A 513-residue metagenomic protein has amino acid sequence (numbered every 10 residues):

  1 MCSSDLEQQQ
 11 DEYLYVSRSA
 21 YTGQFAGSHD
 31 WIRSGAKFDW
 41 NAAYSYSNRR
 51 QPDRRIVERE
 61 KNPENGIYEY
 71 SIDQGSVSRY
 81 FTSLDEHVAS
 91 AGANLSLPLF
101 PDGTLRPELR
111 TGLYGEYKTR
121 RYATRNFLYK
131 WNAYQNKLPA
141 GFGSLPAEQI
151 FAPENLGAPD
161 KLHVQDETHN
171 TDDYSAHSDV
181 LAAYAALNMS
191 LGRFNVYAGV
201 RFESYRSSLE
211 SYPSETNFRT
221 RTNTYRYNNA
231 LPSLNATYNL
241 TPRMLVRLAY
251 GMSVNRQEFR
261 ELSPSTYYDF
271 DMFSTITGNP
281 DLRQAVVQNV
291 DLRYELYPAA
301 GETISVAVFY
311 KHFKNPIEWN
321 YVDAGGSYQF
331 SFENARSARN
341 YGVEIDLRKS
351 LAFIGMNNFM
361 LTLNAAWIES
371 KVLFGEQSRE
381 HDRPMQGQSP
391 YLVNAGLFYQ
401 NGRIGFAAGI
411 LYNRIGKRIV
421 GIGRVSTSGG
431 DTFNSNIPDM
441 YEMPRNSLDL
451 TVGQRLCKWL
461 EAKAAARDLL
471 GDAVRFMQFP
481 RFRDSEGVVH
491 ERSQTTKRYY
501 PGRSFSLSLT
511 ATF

Functional and structural regions predicted by a protein language model:
M1-S3: Short, small-residue-biased leader/transition segments that mark boundaries at the very start of proteins
W31, Y44-R50, S83, H87-A89 (+14 more regions): Transmembrane beta-strands of outer-membrane beta-barrel pores
I32-K37, P98-E108, T124, R193 (+6 more regions): Short loop/turn motifs that connect adjacent beta-strands in outer-membrane beta-barrel proteins
N48-R50, T119, F142-K161, R206 (+5 more regions): Surface-exposed extracellular loop regions of Gram-negative outer-membrane beta-barrel proteins, predominantly
Y68, L84, A91-G92, F142 (+6 more regions): Outer membrane beta-barrel strand-and-loop segments of large Gram-negative receptors, especially TonB-dependent
S76-S78, T82, N94, P98-P242 (+1 more regions): Signature of Gram-negative outer-membrane beta-barrel scaffolds
A133, R414-S428, Q454-F513: C-terminal beta-signal and adjacent terminal beta-strands/loops of Gram-negative outer-membrane beta-barrel proteins
F309-H312, S331-I422: Gram-negative outer-membrane beta-barrel transporters
